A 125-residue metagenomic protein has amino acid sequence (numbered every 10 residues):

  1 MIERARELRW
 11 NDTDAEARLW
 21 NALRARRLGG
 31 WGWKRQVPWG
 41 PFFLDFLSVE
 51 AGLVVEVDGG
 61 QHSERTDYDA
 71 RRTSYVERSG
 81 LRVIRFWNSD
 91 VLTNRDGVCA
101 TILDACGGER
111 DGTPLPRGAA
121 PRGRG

Functional and structural regions predicted by a protein language model:
M1-G32, G108-G125: Solvent-exposed, charged helical/coil patches that constitute nucleic-acid or partner-interaction surfaces
E7-T13, R35, W39-C106: Basic, amphipathic alpha-helical patches used to engage nucleic acids or provide basic targeting signals, exemplified
